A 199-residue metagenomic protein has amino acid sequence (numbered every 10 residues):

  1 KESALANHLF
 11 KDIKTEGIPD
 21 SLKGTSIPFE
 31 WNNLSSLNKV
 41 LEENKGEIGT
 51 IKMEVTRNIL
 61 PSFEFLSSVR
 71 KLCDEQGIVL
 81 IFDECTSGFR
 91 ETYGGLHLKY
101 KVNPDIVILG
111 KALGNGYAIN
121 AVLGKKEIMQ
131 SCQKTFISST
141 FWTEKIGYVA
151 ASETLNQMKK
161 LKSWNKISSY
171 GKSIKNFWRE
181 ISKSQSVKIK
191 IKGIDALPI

Functional and structural regions predicted by a protein language model:
K1-I199: Conserved N-terminal phosphate-binding loop of PLP-dependent enzymes in the Aspartate aminotransferase
